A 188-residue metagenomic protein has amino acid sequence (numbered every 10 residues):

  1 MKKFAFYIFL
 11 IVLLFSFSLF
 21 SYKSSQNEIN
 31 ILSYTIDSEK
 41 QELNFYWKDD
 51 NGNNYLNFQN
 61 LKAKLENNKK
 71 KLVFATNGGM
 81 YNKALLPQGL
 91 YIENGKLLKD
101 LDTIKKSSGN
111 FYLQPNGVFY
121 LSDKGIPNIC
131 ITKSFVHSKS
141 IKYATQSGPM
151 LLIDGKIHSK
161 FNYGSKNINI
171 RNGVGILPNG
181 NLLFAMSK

Functional and structural regions predicted by a protein language model:
M1-F4: Positively charged n-region of N-terminal signal peptides that target proteins for export
F6, L13-N110: Zymogen propeptides
E28-I31, K40-E42, K124-I126, L177-L183: Beta-strand-turn-beta hairpins that frame and shape the catalytic cleft of phosphate-ester-processing enzymes
I29-S33, P115-N116, I168-G173: Short glycine-rich loop/turn motifs
K48-N51, K133-S138, S187-K188: Short, solvent-exposed aromatic-acidic interface loops
K71-F74, G117-V118, I126-N128, P149-M150 (+2 more regions): Structural motif
L86-Y163: Active-site-adjacent helix-turn-beta-strand microarchitecture at beta-sheet edges that either contains or buttresses
K142, Q146, I153-K188: Domain-core and long-helix interface of multi-subunit machines
